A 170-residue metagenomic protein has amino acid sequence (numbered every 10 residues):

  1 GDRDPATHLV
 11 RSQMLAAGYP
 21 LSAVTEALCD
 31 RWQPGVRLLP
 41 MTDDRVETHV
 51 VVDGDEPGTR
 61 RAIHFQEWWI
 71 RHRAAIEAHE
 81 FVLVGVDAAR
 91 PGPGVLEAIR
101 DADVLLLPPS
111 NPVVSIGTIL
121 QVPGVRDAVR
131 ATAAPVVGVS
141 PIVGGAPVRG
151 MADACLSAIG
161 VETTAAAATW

Functional and structural regions predicted by a protein language model:
G1-L83: Electropositive, gly/pro-rich neighborhoods at or near active sites that engage anionic ligands
A102: An anion/phosphate-binding loop that grips the pyrophosphate of nucleotide cofactors and donors
L106-P108, V137-V139: Structural motif
S110-V114, I142-G144: Short glycine-rich anion-binding loops that position phosphate/pyrophosphate groups of nucleotides and phosphorylated
I119-R126: Charged helix-capping and loop-helix junction motifs
T132-V136: A short helix->loop->beta-strand "cap" motif at the edges of active sites that frequently abuts
V139-D153: Short connector loops at secondary-structure junctions
A152-W170: C-terminal functional extensions of proteins
